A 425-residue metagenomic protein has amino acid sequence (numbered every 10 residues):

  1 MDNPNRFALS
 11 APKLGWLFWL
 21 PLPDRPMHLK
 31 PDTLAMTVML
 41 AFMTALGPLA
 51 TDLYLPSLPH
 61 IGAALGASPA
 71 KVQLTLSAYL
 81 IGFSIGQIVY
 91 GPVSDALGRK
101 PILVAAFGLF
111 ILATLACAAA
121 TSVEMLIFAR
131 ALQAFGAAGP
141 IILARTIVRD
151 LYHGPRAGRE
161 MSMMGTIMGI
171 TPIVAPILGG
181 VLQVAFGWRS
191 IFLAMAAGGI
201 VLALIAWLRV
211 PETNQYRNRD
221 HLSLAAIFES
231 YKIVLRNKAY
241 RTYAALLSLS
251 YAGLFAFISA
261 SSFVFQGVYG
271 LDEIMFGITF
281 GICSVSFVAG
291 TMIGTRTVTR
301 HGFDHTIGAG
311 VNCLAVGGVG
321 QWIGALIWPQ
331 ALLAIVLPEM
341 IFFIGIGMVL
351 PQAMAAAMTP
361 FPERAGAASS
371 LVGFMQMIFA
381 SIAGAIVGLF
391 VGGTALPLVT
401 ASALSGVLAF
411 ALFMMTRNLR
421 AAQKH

Functional and structural regions predicted by a protein language model:
P23-L29, T213-Y243: Juxtamembrane intracellular "pre-TM" segments in multi-pass secondary transporters
A64-G66, G98, A119-M125, G136 (+2 more regions): Helix-breaking motifs and short loop linkers at transmembrane-helix boundaries and internal kinks in secondary membrane
I85-E124: Conserved MFS/SLC helix-loop-helix module at the cytosolic interface between two early adjacent transmembrane helices
P101-L115, T306-Q321: Structural signature of the two symmetry-related core transmembrane helices
L109-A116, E124-L132, L333-E339: Paired small-residue
T121, M125, S162-L208: Helix-loop-helix hairpin linking two adjacent transmembrane segments in secondary transporters
A129-I170: Cytoplasmic helix-loop-helix junction between adjacent transmembrane helices in 12-TM secondary transporters
I307-V349: C-terminal transmembrane helical hairpin of 12-TM major facilitator-type secondary transporters
